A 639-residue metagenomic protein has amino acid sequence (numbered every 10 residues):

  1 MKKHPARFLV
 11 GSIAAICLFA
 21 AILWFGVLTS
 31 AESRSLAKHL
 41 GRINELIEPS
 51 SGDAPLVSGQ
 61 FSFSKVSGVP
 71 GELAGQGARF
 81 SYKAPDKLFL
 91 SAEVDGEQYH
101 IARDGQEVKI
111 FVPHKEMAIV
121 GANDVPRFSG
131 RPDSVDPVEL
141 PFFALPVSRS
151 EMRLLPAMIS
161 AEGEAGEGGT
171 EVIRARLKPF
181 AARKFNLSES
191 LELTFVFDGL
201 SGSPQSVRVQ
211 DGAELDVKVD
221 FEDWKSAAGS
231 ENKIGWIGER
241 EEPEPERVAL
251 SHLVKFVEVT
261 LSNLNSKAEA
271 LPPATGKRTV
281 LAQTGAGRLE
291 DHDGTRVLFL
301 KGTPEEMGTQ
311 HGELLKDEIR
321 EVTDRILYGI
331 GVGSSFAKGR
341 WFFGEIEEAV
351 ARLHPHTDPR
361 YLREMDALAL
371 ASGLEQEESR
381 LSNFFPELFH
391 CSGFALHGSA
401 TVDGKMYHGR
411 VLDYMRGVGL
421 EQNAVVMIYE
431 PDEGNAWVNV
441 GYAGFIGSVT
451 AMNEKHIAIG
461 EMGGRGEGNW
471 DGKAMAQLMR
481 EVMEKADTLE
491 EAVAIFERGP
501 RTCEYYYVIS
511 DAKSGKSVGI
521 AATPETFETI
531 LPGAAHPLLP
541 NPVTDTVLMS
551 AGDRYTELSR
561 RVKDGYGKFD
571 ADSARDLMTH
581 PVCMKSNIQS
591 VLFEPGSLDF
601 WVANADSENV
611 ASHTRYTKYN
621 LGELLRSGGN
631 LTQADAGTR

Functional and structural regions predicted by a protein language model:
P5-A15, F19-R34, H114, E167-T170 (+3 more regions): Non-transmembrane domains of secretory- and envelope-associated proteins
R7-K87, V120, P156-G166, V248-L271 (+1 more regions): N-terminal leader/targeting segments and the immediate start of mature chains
A31-R42, L73, Q106-N186, R501: Flexible, processing/modification-adjacent segments and terminal tails in exported/periplasmic/extracellular proteins
A54-Q60, A84-S91, E167-R176, S201-V207 (+4 more regions): Short, hydrophobic/aromatic-rich segments at coil-to-beta transitions
L73-G77, D95-Q98, L187-L193, P204 (+5 more regions): Short, surface-exposed coil-to-beta transition loops
D86-V135, G302, E306-E321, L489 (+1 more regions): Contiguous hydrophobic, core-forming segments of folded domains
N263-L368, A400-Y407, V411-R639: C-terminal, well-structured catalytic/ligand-binding subdomain of enzymes
L368-R410: Gly/Pro-rich turn-and-neighbor structural signature
